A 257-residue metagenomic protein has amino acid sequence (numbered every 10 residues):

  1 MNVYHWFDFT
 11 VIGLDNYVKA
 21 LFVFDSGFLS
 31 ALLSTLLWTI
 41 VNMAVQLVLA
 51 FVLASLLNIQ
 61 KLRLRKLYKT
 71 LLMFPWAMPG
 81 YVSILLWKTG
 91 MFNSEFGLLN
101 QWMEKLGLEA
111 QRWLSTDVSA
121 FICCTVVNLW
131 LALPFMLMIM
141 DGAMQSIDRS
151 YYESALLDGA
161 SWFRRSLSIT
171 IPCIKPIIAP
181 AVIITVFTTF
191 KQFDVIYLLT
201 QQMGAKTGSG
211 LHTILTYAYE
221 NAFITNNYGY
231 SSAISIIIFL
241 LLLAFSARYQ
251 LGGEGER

Functional and structural regions predicted by a protein language model:
M1-R257: A structural signal for multi-pass alpha-helical bundles of membrane permease subunits that mediate small-molecule
